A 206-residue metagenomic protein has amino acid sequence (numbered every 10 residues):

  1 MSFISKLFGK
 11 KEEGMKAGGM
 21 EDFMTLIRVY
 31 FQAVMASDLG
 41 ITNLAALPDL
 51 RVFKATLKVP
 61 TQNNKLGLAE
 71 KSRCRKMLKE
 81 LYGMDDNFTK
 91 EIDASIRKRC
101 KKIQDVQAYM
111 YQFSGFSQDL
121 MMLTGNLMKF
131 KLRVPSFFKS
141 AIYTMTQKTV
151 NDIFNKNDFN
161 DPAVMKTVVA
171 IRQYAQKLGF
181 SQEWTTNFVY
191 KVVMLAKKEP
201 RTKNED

Functional and structural regions predicted by a protein language model:
S2-P60, G67-D206: Small-residue-enriched hydrophobic alpha-helices in membranes
